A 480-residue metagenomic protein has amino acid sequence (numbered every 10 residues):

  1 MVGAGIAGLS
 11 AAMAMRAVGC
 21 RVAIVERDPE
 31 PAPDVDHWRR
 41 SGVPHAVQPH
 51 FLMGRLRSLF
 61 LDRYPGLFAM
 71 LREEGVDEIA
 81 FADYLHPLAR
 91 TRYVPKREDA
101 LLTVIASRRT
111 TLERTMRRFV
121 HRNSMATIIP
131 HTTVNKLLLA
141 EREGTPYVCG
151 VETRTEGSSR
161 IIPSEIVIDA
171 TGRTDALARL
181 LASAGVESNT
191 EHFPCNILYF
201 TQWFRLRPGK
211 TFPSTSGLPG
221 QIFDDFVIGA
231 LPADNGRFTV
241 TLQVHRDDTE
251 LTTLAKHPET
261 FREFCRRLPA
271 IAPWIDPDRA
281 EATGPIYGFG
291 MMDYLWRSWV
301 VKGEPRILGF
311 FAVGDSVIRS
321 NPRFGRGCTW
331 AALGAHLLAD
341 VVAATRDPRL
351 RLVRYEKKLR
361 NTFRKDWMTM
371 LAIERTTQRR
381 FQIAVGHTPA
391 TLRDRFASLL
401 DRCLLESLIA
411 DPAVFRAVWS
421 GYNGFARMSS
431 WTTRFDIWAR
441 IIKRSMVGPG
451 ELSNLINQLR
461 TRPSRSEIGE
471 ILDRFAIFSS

Functional and structural regions predicted by a protein language model:
M1-E30: N-terminal Rossmann-like FAD-binding beta1-loop-alpha1 element of flavoenzymes
A14-V18, D34-P87: N-terminal FAD cofactor-binding segment of flavoenzymes
F51-L52, D99-R118, A170, A176: Short beta-strand to alpha-helix junction loop
A89-R109, E113, V148-G150, Q243-D247: Helix-loop-beta segment of a Rossmann-like dinucleotide-binding subdomain
A106, E250-L337, V341-W367: FAD/FMN-dependent oxidoreductases across multiple families
R122-F264: Predominantly flavin-linked oxidoreductase catalytic cores and closely associated redox partners
A339-S480: C-terminal helical "tail/cap" subdomain of flavin- and related membrane-associated enzymes
